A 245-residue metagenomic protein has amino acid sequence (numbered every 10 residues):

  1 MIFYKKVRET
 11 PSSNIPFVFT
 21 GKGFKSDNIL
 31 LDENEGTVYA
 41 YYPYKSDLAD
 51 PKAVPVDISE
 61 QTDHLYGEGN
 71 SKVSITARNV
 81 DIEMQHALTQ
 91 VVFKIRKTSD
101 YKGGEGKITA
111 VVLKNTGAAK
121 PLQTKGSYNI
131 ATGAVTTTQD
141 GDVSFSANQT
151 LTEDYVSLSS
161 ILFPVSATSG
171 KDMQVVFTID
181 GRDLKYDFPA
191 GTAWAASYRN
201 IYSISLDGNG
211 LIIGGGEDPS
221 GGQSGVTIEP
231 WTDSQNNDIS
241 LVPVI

Functional and structural regions predicted by a protein language model:
M1-E105, A147-S157, I239-I245: Short, low-hydrophobicity acidic/polar segments
M1-Y4, K171-F177: Short polybasic amphipathic segments
V7-P16, A119-K125, R182-D187: Surface-exposed loop/edge segments in extracytoplasmic proteins
N34-V38, S169-V175: Exposed beta-strand face motif in extracellular beta-rich ectodomains
Y42, F177-I179: Conserved structural position at the C-terminal beta-strand of extracellular beta-sandwich adhesion modules
I58-S74, D187-G210: Short beta-strand elements
E83-H86, Q90-S160, T168-D172: Short helix-loop boundary/capping segments
S205-I245: Intrinsically disordered, low-complexity repeat and linker tracts
